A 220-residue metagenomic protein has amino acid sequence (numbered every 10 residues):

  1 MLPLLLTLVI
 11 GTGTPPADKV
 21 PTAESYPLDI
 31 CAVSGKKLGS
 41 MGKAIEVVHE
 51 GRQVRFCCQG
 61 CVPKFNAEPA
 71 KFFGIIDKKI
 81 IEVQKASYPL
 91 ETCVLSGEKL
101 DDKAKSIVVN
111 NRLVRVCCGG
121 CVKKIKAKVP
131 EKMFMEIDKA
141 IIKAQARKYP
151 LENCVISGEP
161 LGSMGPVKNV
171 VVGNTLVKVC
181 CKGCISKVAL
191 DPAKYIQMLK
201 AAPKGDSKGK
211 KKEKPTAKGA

Functional and structural regions predicted by a protein language model:
M1-G11: Bacterial N-terminal signal peptides
I10-A220: Intrinsically disordered, low-complexity terminal tails/loops enriched in metal-binding residues
